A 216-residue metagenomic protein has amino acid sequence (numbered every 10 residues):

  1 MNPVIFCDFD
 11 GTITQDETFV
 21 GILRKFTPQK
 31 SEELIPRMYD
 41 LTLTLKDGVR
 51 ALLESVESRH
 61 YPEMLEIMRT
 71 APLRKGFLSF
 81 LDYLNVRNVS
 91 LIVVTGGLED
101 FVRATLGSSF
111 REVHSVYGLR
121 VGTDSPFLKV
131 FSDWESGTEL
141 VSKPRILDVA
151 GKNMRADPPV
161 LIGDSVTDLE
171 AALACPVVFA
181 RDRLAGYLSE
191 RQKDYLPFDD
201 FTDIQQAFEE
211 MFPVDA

Functional and structural regions predicted by a protein language model:
M1-E54: Active-site neighborhood of HAD-like aspartate-dependent phosphohydrolases
G21, G76, D100-T105, E170-A171 (+1 more regions): Phosphate- and divalent-cation-binding pockets in alpha/beta enzyme and binding domains that engage nucleotide-derived
K46-D82, R87: Metal-dependent phosphoesterase signature
F77, L81-L106, S115-L119: Substrate-recognition element of Asp-dependent hydrolases with the DxDx(T/V) motif
T95, A156-D194: Acidic, Mg2+-coordinating phosphoryl-transfer loop and its flanking beta/alpha structural elements, shared across
L106-V121, C175-P176, S189: Structural recognition of alpha->loop->beta junctions
R111-T138, I146: Histidine/lysine/aspartate-rich catalytic loop segments that bind and position anionic ligands
T138-V166: Conserved Lys-Pro-Asp/Glu-containing loop-to-beta segment of HAD-superfamily phosphomonoesterases, centered on
